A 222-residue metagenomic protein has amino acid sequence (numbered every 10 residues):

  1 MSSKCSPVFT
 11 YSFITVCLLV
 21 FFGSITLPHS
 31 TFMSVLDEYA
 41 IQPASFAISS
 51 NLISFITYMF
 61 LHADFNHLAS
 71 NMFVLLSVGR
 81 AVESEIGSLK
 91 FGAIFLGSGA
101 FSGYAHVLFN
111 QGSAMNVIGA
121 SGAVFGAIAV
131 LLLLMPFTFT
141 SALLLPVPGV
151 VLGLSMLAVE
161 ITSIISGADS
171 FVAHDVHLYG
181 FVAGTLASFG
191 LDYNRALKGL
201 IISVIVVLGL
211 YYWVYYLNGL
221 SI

Functional and structural regions predicted by a protein language model:
M1-I222: A detector for small-residue-rich transmembrane helices and their helix-helix packing motifs
